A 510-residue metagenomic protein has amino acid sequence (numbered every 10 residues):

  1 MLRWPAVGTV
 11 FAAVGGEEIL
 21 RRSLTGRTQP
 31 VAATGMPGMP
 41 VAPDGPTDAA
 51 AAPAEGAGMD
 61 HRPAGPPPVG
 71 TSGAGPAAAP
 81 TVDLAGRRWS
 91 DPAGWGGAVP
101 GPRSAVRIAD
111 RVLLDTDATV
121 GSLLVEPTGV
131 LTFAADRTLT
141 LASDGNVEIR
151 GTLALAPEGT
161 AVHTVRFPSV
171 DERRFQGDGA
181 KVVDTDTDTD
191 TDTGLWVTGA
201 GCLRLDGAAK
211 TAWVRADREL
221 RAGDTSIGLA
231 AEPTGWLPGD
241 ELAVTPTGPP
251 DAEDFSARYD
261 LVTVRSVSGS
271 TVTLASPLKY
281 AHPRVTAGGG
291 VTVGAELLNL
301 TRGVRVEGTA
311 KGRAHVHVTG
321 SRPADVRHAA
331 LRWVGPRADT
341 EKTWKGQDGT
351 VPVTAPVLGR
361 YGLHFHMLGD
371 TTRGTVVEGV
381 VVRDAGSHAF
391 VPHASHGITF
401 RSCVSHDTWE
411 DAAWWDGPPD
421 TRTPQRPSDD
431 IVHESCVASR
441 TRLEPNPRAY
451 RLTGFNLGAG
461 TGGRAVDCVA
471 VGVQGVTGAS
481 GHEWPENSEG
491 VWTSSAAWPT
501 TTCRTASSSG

Functional and structural regions predicted by a protein language model:
M1-R21: N-terminal export signals
G56-P127: Solvent-exposed adhesion/ligand-recognition segments of exported proteins
R103-R215, G235-W236, D240-F255, Y259-T263 (+2 more regions): Extracellular beta-helix/beta-solenoid repeat scaffolds
R107, L113, L124, T132 (+21 more regions): Extracellular beta-strand solenoid repeats
V130, A134-R137, D144, T152-A154 (+11 more regions): Short glycine/acidic-rich loop motifs that flank beta-strands on beta-rich extracellular proteins
H163-F175, G179, C202, W213 (+3 more regions): Right-handed parallel beta-helix
D224-V262, V357, T371-T375, A385-V391: A conserved hydrophobic secondary-structure block that centers on an alpha-helix together with its immediately flanking
R302-G303, D325-W333, R373-S387, H396-E410 (+6 more regions): Right-handed parallel beta-helix
